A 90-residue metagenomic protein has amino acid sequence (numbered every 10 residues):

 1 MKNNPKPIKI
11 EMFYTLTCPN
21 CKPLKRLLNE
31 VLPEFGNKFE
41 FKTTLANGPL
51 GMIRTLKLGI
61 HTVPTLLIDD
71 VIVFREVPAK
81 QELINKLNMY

Functional and structural regions predicted by a protein language model:
M1-E34: Local sequence-structure signature of Cys/Sec-based thiol-disulfide redox active-site neighborhoods
K22-R26, I53, P78: Generic recognition of short, well-ordered alpha-helical segments
P33-N37, M89: Secondary-structure boundary motif
N37-G51: Thiol-based oxidoreductase modules, predominantly thioredoxin-like and allied folds used for disulfide exchange
R54-K57, K86: Short amphipathic alpha-helix with an adjacent loop that forms part of the alpha/beta core around
L56-L67: Structural micro-motif
L67-Y90: Non-catalytic, surface beta->alpha helical segment in thiol-disulfide oxidoreductase systems
